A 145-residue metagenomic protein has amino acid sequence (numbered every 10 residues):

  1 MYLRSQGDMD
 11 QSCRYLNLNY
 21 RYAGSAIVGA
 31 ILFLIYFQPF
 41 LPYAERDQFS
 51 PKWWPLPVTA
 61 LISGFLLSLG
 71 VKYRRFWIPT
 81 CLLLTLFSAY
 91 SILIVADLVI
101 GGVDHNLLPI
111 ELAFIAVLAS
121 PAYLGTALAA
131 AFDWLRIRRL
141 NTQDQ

Functional and structural regions predicted by a protein language model:
M1-N17, W134, L140-Q145: N-terminal juxtamembrane cytosolic/stromal segments of multi-pass membrane proteins
D8-N17, F33-F49: Short juxtamembrane and helix-loop transition motifs at transmembrane-helix boundaries in membrane proteins
N19-I35: Alpha-helical transmembrane segments
G24-V28, T59, T80-L93: Transmembrane alpha-helical segments of multi-pass membrane proteins
L32-Y36, S63-V71, A89-D97, L124-R136: Alpha-helical membrane-inserting segments
L41-W54, A89-F114: Interfacial non-cytosolic loop connecting adjacent transmembrane helices
P57-C81: Canonical alpha-helical transmembrane segments
V103-Q145: Alpha-helical membrane-associated segments of multi-pass integral membrane proteins
